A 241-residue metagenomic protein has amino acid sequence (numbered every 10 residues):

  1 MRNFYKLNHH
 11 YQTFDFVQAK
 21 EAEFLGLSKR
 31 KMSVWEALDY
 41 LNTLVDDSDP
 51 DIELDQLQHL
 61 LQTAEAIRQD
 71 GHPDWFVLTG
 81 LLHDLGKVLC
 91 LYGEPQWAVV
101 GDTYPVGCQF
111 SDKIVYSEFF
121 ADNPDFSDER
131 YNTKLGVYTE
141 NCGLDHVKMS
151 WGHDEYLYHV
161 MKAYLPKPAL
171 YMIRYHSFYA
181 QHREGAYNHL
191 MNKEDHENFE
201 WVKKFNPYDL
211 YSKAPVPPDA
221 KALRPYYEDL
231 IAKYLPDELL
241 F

Functional and structural regions predicted by a protein language model:
M1-M32, E36, T43, F241: Non-catalytic interface/linker regions that flank or bridge core catalytic/transmembrane domains
H9-H10, M32-A37, D49, F126-Y131: Short hydrophobic/aromatic-rich motifs at helix boundaries and adjacent loops
A22-Q58, T139-L144: Active-site flanking loop/helix segments enriched in acidic
L44-D47, Y208-Y211, K233, D237: Surface-exposed polar/charged interaction patches
I52-K221: Divalent metal-dependent catalytic cores for phosphoryl transfer on phosphate-bearing substrates
A222-F241: C-terminal helix/juxtamembrane-tail motif
